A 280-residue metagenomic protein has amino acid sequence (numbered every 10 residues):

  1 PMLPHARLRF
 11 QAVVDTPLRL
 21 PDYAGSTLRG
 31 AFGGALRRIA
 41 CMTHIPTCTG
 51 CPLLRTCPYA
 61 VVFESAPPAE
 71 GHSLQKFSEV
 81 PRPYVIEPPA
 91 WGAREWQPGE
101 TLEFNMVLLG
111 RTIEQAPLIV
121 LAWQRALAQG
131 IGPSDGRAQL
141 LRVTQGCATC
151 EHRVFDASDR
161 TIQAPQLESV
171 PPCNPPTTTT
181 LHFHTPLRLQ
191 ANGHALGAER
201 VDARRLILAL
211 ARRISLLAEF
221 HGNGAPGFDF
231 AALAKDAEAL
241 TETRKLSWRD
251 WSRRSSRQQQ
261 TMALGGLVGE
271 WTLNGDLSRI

Functional and structural regions predicted by a protein language model:
P1-I280: RNA-interacting cores
